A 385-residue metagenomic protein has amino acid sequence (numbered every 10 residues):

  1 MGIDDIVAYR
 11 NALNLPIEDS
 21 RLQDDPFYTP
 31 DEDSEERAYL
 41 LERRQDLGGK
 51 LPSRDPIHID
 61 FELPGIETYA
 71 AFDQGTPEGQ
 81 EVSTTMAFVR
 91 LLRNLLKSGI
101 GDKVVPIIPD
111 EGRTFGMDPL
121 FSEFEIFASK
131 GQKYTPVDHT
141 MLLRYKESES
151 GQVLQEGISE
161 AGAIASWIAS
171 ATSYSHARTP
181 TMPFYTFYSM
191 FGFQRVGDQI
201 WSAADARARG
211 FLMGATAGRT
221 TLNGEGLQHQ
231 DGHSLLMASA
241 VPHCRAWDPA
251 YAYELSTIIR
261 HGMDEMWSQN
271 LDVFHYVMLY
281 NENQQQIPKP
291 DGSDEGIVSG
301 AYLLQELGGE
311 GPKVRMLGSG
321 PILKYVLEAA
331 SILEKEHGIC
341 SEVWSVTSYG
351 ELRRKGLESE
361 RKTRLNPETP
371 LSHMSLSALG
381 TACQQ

Functional and structural regions predicted by a protein language model:
M1-Y28, Y39, L142, T220-H229 (+4 more regions): Thiamine diphosphate
I3, T29-S34, Q74-T85, I107-D110 (+5 more regions): Hydrophobic alpha-helical scaffolding
E32-V104, G112, I332, E336-V346: Hard-cation-handling environments
R90-L96, I100, V104-R113, P119-V137 (+2 more regions): Accessory "access/gating" subregions that flank catalytic or transport cores
N94-I100, T172-T179, M266-N270, L303-G311: Glycine-rich phosphate/diphosphate-binding loops that line cofactor/substrate pockets in enzymes
I100-V104, S148-G151, A177-P183, A206-F211 (+6 more regions): Short coil/turn connectors at secondary-structure junctions
I107, T186, M213-T216, Y276-Y280: Short beta-strand segments
F115-M237, E254-R260, G320, L327 (+4 more regions): Thiamine diphosphate
